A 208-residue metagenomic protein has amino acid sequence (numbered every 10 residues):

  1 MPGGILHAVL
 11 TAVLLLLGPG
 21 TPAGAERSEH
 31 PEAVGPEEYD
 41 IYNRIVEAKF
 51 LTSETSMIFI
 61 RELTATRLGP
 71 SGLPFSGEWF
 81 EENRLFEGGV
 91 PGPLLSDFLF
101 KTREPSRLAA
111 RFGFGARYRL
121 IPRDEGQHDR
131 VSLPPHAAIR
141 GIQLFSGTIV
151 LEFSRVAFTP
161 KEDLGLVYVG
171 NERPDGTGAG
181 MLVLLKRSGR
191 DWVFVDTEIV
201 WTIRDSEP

Functional and structural regions predicted by a protein language model:
M1-I5: N-terminal secretory signal peptides that target proteins for export/translocation
H7-P19: Bacterial N-terminal signal peptides
L16-L17, I41, L166-V169, V183-L185 (+1 more regions): Generic hydrophobic secondary-structure signal
G24-L166, G170-A179, E198-P208: Flexible low-complexity loop/turn motifs enriched in small/helix-breaking residues
V183-I203: Short beta-strand edge/turn micro-motifs at domain boundaries
